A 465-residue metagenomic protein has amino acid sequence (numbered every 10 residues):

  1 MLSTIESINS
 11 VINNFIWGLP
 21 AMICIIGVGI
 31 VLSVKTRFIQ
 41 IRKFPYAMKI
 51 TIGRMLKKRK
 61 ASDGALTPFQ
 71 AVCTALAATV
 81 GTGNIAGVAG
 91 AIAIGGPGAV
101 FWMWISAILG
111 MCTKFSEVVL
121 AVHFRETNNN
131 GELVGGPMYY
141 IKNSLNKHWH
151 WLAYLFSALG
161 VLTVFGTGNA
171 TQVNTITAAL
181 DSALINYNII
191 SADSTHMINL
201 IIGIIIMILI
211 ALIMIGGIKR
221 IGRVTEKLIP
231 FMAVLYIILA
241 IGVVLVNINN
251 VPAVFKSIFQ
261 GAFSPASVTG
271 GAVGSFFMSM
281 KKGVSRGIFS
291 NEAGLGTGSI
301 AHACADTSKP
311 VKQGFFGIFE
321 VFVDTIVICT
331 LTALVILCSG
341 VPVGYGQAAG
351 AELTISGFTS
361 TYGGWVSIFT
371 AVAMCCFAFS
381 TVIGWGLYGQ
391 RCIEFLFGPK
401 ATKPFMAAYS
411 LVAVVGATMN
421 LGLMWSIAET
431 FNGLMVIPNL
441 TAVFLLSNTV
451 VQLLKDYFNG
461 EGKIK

Functional and structural regions predicted by a protein language model:
M1-T82, I92-A99, G110, L245 (+2 more regions): N-terminal alpha-helical transmembrane segments of multi-pass membrane transport and channel/translocase proteins
T4-I5, K35-Q40, G83-V88, P97 (+7 more regions): Transmembrane helix-loop junctions in multi-pass membrane proteins
C24-V31, T36-M48, V173-L180, I198-F259 (+3 more regions): Membrane-interface loop-to-helix entry segments
V31-S33, S106-G131, M138, K142-N174 (+2 more regions): Helix-loop-helix module between adjacent transmembrane segments
F38-L66, G90-V100, W104, C112-K147 (+3 more regions): Flexible loop linkers connecting adjacent transmembrane helices in multi-pass alpha-helical membrane transporters
K58-A65, G96-I105, N143-L155, N188-M197 (+2 more regions): Membrane-interface alpha-helices at helix entry/exit sites of multi-pass transporters
R59-I94, L120-S144, L155-V161, V273-F322: Alpha-helical membrane segments and immediately flanking helix-loop junctions that form or couple to the substrate/ion
E117-N129, I241-S257, P265-G271, C304-T307 (+2 more regions): Extracellular/periplasmic helix-exit of transmembrane alpha-helices
